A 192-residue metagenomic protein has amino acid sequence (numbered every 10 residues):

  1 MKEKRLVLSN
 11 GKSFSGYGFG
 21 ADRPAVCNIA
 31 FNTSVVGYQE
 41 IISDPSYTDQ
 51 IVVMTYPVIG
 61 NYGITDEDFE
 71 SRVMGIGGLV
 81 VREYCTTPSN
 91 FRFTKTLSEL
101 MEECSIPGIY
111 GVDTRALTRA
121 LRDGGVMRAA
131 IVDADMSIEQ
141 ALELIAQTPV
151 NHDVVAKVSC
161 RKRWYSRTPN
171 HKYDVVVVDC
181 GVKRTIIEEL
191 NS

Functional and structural regions predicted by a protein language model:
M1-N191: RNA-binding accessory domains that recognize and position tRNA/RNA substrates
